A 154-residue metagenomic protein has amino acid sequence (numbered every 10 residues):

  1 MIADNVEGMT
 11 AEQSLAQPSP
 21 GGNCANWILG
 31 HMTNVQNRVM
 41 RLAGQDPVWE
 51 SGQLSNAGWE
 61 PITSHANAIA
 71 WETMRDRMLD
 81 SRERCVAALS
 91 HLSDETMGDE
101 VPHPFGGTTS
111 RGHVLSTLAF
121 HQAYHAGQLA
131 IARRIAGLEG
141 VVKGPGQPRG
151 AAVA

Functional and structural regions predicted by a protein language model:
A3, E12-P61, E100-A154: Short, contiguous alpha-helical
E60-P102, S110-H121: Acidic/histidine-rich alpha-helical segments that form the ligand environment of transition-metal centers
